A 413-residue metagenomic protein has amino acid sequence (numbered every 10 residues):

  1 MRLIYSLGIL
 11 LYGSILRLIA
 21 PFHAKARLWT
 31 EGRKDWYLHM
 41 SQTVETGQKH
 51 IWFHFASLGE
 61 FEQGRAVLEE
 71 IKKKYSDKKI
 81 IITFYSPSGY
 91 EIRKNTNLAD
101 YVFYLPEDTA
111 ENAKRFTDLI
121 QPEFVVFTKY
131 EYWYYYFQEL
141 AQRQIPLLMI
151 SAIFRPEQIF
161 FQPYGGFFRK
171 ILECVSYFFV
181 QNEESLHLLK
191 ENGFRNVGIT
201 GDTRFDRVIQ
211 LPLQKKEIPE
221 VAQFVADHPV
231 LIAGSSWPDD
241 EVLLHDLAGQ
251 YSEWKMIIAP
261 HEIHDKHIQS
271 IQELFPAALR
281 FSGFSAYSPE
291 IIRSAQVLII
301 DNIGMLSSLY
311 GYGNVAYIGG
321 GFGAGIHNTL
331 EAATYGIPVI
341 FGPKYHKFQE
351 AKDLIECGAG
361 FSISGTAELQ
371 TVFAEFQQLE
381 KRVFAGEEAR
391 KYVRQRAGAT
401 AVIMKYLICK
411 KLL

Functional and structural regions predicted by a protein language model:
M1-G8, Y12-I19, H23: Membrane-interacting alpha-helical segments
R17, A24-M40, V44-P212, I232 (+3 more regions): Active-site and donor-binding regions of nucleotide-sugar-utilizing enzymes
E60-K74, Q214-S285: Conserved catalytic-core segment of nucleotide-activated headgroup transferases in glycan assembly
R93, N97-V102, I271-I300: Nucleotide-activated donor-binding/catalytic signature segment of Leloir-type glycosyltransferases, i.e., the conserved
I145-L147, M256, V339: Hydrophobic beta-strand scaffold residues
V175, E191, L306-V383, E388-K391: Catalytic binding pocket for nucleotide-activated donors in carbohydrate/polymer assembly enzymes
R204, S282-A324, N328-T329: Donor nucleotide-activated moiety binding/catalytic core segment of transferases that use nucleotide-activated donors
R396-L413: C-terminal alpha-helical cap of glycosyltransferases
